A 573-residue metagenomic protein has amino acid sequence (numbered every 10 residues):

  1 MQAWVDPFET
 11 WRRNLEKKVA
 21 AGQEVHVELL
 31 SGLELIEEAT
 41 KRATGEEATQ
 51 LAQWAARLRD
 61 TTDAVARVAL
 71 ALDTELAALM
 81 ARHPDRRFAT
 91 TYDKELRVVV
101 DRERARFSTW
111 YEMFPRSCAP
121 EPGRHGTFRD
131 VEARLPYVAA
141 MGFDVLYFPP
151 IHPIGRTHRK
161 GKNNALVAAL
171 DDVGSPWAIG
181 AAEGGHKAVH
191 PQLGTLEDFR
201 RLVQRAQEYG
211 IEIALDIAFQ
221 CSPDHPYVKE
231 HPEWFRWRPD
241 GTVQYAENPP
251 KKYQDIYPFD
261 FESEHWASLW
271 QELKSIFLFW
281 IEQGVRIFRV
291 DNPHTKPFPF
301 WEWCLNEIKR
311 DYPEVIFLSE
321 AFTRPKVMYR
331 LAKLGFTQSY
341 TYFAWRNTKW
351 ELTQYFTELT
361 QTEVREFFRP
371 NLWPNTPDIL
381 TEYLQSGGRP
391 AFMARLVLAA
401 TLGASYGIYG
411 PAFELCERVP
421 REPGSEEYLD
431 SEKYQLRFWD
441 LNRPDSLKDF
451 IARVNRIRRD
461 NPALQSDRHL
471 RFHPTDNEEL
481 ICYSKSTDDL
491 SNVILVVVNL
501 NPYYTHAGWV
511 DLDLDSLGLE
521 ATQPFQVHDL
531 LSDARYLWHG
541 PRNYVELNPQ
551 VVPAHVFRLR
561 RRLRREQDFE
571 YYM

Functional and structural regions predicted by a protein language model:
M1-P120, R124-D144, P153, A206 (+3 more regions): Carbohydrate-interacting/catalytic domains
A139, A169-G174: Replace "related TpsB outer-membrane translocases also match" with "some related outer-membrane beta-barrels such as
L146-A168, L415-V419: Short, solvent-exposed beta-strand-terminating loops
P150-K162, I217-W234: Aromatic-lined carbohydrate-binding surfaces of glycoside hydrolases
P176-Q204, E208-I211, C221-D449, R453 (+4 more regions): Alpha-amylase-like alpha-glycosidases and glucanotransferases acting on alpha-linked glucans and related
I213-L215: Carbohydrate-binding surfaces in secreted/extracellular proteins
I217, A321, T376, L500 (+1 more regions): Residues immediately flanking
